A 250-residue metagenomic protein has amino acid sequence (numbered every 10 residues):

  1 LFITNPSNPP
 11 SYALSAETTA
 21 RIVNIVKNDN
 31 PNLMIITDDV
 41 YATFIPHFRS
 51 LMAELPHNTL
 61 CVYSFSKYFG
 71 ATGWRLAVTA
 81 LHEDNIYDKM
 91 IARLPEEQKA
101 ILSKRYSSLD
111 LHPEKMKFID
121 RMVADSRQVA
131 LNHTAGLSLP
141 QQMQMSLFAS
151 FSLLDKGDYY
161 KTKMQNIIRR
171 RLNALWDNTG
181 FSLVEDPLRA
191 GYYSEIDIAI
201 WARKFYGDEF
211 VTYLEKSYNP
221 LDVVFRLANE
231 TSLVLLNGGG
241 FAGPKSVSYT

Functional and structural regions predicted by a protein language model:
L1-T250: PLP-dependent class I/II
